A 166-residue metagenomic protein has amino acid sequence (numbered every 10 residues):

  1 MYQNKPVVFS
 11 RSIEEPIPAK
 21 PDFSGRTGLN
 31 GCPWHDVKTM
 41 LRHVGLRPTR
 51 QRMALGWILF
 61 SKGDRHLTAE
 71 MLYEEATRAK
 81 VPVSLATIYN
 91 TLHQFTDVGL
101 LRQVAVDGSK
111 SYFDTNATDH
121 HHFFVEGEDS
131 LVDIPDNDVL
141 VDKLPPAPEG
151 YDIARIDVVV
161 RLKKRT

Functional and structural regions predicted by a protein language model:
M1-H35, N137-T166: C-terminal regulatory/oligomerization modules of transcriptional regulators
D22-A54: Short alpha-helical segments that sit at the start of domains
L46, S61-R65, A79: Short helix-capping/hinge SLiMs at alpha-helix to coil transitions
W57-K62, E75: Short amphipathic alpha-helical elements of helix-turn-helix/winged-helix folds
T68-K80: DNA-recognition alpha helix
I88-V98: Basic amphipathic alpha-helical segments that dock to polyanions
V98-T166: Non-DNA-binding regulatory cores of transcription-related proteins, predominantly C-terminal effector-binding
